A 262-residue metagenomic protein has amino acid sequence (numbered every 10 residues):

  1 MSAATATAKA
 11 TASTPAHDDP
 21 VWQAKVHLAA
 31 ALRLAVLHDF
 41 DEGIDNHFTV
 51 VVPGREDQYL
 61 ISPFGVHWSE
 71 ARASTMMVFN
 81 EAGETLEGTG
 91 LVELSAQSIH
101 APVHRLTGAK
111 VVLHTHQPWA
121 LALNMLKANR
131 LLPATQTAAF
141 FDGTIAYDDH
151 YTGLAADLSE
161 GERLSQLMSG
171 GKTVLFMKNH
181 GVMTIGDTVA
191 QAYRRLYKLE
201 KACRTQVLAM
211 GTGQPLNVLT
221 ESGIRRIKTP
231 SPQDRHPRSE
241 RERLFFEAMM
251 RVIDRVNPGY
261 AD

Functional and structural regions predicted by a protein language model:
S2-D262: Glycine-rich flexible loops
